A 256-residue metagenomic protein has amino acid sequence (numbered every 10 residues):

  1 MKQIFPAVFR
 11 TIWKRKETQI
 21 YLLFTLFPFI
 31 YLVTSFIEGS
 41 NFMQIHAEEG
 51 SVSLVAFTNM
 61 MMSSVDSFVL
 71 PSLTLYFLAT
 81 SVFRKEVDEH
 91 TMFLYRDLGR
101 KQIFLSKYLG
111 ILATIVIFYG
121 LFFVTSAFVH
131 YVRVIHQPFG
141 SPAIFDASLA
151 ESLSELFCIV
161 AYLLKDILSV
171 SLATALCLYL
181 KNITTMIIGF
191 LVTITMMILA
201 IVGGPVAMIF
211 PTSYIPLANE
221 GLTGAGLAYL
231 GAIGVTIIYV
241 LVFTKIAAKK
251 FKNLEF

Functional and structural regions predicted by a protein language model:
M1-T25: Aromatic- and glycine-rich beta-strand/loop motifs that create alpha-glucan
K2, Y21-F24, E220-F256: Alpha-helical transmembrane segments of multi-pass membrane transporters/translocases
L22-T25, K107-Y108, G189-F190, T236: Residue-level recognition of transmembrane alpha-helices in multi-pass small-molecule transporters/permeases
P28-S81, S106-L178, N182, A218-G234: Secretory targeting signals
I30-S40, C177-S213: Transmembrane helix segments
L75-A79, D88, S171-L172, P211 (+1 more regions): Hydrophobic/aromatic residues in alpha-helical transmembrane segments
Y76-Y95, R100, F256: Transmembrane helix boundary and interhelical loop/hinge segments in multi-pass membrane proteins
Q102-K107, F251: Alpha-helix N-cap/helix-start motif at helix boundaries, enriched for small hydrophobics
